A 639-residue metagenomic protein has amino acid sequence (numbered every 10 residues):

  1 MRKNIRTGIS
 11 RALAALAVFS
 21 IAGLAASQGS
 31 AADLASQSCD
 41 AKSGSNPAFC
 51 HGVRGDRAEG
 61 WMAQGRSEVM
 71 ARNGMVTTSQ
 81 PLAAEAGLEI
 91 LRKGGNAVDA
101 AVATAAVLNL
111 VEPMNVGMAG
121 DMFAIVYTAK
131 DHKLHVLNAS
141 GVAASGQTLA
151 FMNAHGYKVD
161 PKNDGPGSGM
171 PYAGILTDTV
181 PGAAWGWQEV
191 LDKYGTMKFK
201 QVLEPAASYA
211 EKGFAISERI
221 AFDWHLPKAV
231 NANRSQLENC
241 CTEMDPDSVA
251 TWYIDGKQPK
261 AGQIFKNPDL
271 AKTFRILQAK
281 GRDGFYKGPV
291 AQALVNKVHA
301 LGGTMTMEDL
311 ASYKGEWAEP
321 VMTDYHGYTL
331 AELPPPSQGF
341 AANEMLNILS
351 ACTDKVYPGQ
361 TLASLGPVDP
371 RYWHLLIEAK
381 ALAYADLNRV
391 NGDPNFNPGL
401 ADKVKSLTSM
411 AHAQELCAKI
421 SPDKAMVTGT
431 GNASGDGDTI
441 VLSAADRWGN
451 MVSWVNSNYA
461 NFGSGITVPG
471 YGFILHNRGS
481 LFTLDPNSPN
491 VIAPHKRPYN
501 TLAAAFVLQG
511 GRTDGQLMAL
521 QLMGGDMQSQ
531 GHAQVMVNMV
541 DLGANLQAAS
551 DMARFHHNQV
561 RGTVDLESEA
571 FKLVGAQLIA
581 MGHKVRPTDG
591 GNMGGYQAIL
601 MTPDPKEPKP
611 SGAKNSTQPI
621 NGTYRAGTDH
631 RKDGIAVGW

Functional and structural regions predicted by a protein language model:
R2-A15: Bacterial N-terminal signal peptides that target proteins for export
A12-L24: Bacterial N-terminal signal peptides
D33-E85, E89, A97-V98, V102-K280 (+4 more regions): Noncatalytic scaffold domains of N-terminal-nucleophile
R54, D354-N458, G470-Y471, R478 (+1 more regions): Internal maturation/activation junctions in enzymes
L110-M114, D121-N138, N153, V159-D160 (+4 more regions): Active-site rim segments in enzyme catalytic domains, especially the processed small/beta chain of N-terminal
V116, D121-T128, I440-A444, A504-F506 (+1 more regions): Short beta-strand scaffold segments in enzyme catalytic cores
W317, D436-T439, N500-L502: Short, small/polar residue-rich loop motifs at catalytic or cofactor-binding pockets
Y384, W448, K496, H532 (+1 more regions): Extended C-terminal subregions enriched in glycine
